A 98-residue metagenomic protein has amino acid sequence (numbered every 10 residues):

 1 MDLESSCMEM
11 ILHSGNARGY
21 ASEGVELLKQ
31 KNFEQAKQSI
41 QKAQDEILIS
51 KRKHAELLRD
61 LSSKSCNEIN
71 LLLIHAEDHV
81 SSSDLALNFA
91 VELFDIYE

Functional and structural regions predicted by a protein language model:
M1-E98: Terminal alpha-helical segments
